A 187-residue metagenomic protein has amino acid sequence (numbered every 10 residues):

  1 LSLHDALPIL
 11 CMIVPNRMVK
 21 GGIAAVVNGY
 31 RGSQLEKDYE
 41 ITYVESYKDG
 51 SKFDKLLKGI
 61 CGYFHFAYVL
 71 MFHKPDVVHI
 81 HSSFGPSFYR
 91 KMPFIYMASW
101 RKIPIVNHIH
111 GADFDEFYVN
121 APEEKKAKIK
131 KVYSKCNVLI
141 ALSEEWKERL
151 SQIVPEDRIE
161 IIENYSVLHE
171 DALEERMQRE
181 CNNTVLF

Functional and structural regions predicted by a protein language model:
L1-L7: Short, small-residue-biased leader/transition segments that mark boundaries at the very start of proteins
P8-M18, H79-S83: Nucleotide-activated donor-dependent transferases that construct or modify glycoconjugates
C11, E174-F187: Conserved donor-binding/catalytic core segment of Leloir-type glycosyltransferases
N16, G22-L35: Short amphipathic alpha-helix
T42-V69, I80-K91: A short, charged, and often flexible helix/loop element on the N-terminal side of the glycosyltransferase catalytic
P75, S83-S87, I103-P122, N137-V138: A short, histidine- and acid-enriched strand-loop-helix "catalytic/donor-clamping" loop that lines the nucleotide-sugar
F94-Y96, W100-R101, P122-V138: Membrane-proximal helix-turn-helix segments that form the acceptor-binding/catalytic region of lipid-linked
K128-L173: Donor nucleotide-sugar binding/catalytic pocket of nucleotide-sugar-dependent glycosyltransferases
